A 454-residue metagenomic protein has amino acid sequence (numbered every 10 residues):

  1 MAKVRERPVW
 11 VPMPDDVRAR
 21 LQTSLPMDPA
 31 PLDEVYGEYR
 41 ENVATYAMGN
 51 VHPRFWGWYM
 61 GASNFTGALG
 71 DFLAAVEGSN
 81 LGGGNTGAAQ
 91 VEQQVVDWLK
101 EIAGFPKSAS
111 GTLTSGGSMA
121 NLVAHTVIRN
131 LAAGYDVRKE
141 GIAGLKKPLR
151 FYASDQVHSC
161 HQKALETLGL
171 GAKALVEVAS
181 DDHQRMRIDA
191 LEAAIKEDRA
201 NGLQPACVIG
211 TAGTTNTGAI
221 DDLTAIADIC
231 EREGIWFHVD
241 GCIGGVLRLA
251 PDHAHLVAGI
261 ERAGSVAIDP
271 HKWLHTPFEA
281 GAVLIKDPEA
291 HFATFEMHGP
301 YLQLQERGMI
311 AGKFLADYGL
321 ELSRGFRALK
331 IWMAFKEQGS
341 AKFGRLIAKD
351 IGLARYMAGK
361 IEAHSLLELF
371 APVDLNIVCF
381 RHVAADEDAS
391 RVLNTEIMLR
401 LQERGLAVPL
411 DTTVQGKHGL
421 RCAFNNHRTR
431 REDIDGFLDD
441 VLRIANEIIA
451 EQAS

Functional and structural regions predicted by a protein language model:
M1-S108, L399-A407, H418-L420, N425-T429 (+1 more regions): N-terminal entrance/gating region of PLP-dependent enzymes' catalytic architecture
P12, E368-V373, P409-V414: Short beta-strand
G87, A120-F292, M297: Conserved PLP-enzyme active-site core in the AAT-like
Q90, Q94, W98, R345-Y356 (+3 more regions): A non-catalytic, amphipathic alpha-helix used as a structural packing/dimerization or gating element in enzyme scaffolds
L99-T126, V176-V178: Short loop-beta-helix segment that forms the pyridoxal 5′-phosphate
Q156-H158, D182-H183, G213-T215, G244 (+12 more regions): Short, glycine-/Ser/Thr-/acidic-enriched flexible segments
T214, A258-S365: Active-site C-terminal subdomain of aminotransferase-like
L369-L401: Conserved PLP-binding catalytic core of the aspartate aminotransferase-like
